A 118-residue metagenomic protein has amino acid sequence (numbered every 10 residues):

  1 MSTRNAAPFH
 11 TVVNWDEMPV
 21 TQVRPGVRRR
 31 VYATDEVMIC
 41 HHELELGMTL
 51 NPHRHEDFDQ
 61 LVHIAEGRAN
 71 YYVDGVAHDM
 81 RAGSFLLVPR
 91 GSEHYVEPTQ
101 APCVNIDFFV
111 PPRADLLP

Functional and structural regions predicted by a protein language model:
M1-E36, P118: A short, N-terminal "cap"/entry segment at the start of jelly-roll beta-barrel domains of the cupin/DSBH fold
P25, M38-H55: Conserved short histidine dyad/triad with adjacent acidic residue
D35, Y72-V76: Short strand-coil-strand connectors
M38, R68-N70, E93, P102: Structural motif
E43-E45, R54-Y71: Short, conserved beta-strand element in jelly-roll/cupin
G75-R90: Short acidic-glycine-tyrosine-enriched beta hairpin
R90-L116: Ligand-binding loop in jelly-roll beta-barrel domains
